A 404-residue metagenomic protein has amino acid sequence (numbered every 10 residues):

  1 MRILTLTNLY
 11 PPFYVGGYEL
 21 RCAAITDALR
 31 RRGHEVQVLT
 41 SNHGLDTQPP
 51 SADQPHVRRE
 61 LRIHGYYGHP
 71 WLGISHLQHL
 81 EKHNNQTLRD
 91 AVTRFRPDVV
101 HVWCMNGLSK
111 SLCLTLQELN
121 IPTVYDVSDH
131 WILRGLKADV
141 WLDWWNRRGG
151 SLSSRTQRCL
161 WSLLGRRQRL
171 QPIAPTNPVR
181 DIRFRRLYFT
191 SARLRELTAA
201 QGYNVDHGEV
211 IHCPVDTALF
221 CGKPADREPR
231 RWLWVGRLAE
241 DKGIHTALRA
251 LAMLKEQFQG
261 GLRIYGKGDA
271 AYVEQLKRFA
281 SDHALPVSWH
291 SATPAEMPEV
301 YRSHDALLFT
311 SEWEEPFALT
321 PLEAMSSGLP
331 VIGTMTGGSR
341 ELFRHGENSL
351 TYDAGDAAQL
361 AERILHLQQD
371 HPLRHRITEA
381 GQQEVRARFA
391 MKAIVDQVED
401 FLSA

Functional and structural regions predicted by a protein language model:
L20, R230, A239-M253: A conserved mid-protein helix/loop that constitutes part of the nucleotide-sugar donor-binding site
W131, R147-L187, E196: Membrane-proximal helix-turn-helix segments that form the acceptor-binding/catalytic region of lipid-linked
R193, P214: Carbohydrate-associated surface elements
V235, G261-Q275: Glycosyltransferase donor-sugar binding loop
E274-A292: Nucleotide-activated donor-binding/catalytic signature segment of Leloir-type glycosyltransferases, i.e., the conserved
V300-H304: Short alpha-helical donor nucleotide-sugar binding micro-motif in glycosyltransferases
P330-G333: Short hydrophobic beta-strand element within catalytic cores of glycosyltransferases and related nucleotide-activated
R344-G346, L350-A357, H366-H371: Conserved acidic donor-binding segment of nucleotide-sugar-dependent glycosyltransferases
